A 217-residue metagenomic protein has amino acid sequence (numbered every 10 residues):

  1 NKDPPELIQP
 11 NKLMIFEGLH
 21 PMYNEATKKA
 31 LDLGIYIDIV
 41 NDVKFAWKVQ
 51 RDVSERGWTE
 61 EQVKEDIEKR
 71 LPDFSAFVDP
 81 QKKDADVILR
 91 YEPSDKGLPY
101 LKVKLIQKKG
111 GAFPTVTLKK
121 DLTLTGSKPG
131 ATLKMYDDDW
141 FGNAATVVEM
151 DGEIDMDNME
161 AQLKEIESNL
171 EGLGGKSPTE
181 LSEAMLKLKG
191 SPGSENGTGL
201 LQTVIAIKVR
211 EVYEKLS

Functional and structural regions predicted by a protein language model:
N1, F16-L19, E68-P72: Short gly/ser/thr-rich secondary-structure transition/capping motifs
N1-E6, Y100-K102: Low-complexity, polar-biased intrinsically disordered regions enriched in Pro/Ser/Thr/Gly
P5-D52: ATP-dependent NMP and nucleoside kinases share a basic, alpha-helical "lid"
K29, Q50-S217: C-terminal accessory "lid"/substrate-recognition subdomains
